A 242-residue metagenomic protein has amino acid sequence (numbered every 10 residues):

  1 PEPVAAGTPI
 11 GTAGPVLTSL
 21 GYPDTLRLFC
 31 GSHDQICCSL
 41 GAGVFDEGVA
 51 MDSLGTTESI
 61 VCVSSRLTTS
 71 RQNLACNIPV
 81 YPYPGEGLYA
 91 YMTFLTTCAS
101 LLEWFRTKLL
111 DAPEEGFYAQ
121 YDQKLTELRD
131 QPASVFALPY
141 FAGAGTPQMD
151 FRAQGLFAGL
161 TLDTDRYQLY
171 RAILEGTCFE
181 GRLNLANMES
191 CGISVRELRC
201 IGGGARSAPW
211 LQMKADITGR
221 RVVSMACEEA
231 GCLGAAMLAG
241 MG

Functional and structural regions predicted by a protein language model:
P1-T8, Y91: A glycine-/small-polar-enriched, mobile loop at the entrance of the PLP active site in fold-type I
G11-I201, R206-G242: Active-site core segments that coordinate phosphate-bearing ligands/cofactors across diverse enzyme families
